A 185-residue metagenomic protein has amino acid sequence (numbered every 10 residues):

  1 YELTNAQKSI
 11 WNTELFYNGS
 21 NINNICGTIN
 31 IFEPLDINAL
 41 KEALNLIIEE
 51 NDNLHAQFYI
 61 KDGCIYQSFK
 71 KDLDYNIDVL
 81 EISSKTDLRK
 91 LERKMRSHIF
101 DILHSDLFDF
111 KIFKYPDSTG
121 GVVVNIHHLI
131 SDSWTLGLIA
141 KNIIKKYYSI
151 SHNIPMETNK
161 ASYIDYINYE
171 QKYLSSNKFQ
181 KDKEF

Functional and structural regions predicted by a protein language model:
Y1-K71, K85-N177: Acyl-group handoff/entry surfaces in thioester-processing enzymes
D72-D78: Short, charged/polar, Gly/Pro-enriched secondary-structure boundary elements
L80-S83: Short acidic-hydrophobic, aromatic-tinged amphipathic segments that line or gate anion-handling sites
K183-F185: A signal for long, low-complexity, Ser/Thr/Asn-enriched, surface-exposed stalk/shaft and domain-boundary segments
